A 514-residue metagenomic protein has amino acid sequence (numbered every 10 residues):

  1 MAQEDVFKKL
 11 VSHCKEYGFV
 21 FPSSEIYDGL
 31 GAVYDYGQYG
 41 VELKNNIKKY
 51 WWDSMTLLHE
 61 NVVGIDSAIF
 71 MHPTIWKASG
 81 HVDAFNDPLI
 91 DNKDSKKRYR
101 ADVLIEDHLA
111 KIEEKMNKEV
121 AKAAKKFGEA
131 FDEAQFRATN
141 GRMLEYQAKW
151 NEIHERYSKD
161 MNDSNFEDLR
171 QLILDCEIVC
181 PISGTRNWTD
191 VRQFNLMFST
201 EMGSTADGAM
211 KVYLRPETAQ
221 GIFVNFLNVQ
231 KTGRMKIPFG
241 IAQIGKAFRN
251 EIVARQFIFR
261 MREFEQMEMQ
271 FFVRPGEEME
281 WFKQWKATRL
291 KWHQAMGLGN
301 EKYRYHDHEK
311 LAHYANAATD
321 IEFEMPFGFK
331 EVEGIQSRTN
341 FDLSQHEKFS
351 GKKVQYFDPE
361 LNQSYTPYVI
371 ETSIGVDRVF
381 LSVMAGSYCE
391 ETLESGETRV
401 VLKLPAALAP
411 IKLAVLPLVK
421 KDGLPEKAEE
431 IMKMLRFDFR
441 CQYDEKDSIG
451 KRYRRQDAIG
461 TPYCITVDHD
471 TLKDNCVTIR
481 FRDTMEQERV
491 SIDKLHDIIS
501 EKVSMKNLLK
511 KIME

Functional and structural regions predicted by a protein language model:
M1-E514: NTP/phosphate- and nucleic-acid-binding module
